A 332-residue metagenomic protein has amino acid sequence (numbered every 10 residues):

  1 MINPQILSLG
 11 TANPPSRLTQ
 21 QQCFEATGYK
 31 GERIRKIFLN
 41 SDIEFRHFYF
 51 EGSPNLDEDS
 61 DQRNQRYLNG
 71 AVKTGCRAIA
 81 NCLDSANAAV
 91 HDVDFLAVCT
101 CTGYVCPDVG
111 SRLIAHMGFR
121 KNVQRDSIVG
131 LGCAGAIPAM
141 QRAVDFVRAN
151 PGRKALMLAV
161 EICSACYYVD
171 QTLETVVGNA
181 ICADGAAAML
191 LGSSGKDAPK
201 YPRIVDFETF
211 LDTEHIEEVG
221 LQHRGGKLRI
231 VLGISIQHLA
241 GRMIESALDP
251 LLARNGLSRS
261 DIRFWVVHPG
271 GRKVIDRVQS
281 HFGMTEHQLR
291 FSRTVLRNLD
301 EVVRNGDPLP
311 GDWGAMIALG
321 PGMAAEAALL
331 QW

Functional and structural regions predicted by a protein language model:
M1-N69, V169-R242, S246-P250, L319 (+1 more regions): Condensing-enzyme catalytic core mediating Claisen C-C bond formation in acyl metabolism
M1-P4, V90-D94, K121-Q124, A149-A155 (+6 more regions): Short coil/turn connectors at secondary-structure junctions
I6, I37, V93-L96, A139 (+6 more regions): Buried hydrophobic positions in well-ordered alpha/beta secondary-structure cores of metabolic enzymes
S8-G10, C99, V129, L156-E161 (+2 more regions): Short beta-strand segments
R33, G70-A86, A186, L239-R254 (+1 more regions): Short, well-ordered amphipathic alpha-helical segments that serve as non-catalytic structural scaffolds within diverse
I37, I43-D57, D61-G130, R259-I275: Conserved beta-ketoacyl condensing-enzyme motif
C76, C101-T102, A115, R120-N122 (+4 more regions): Claisen-condensing/thiolase-fold acyl-transfer catalytic domains that form or cleave C-C bonds in fatty acid
V105-F119, M157-Y168, I216-L221, I275-L289: Acidic-glycine-rich active-site phosphate/pyrophosphate-binding loop
